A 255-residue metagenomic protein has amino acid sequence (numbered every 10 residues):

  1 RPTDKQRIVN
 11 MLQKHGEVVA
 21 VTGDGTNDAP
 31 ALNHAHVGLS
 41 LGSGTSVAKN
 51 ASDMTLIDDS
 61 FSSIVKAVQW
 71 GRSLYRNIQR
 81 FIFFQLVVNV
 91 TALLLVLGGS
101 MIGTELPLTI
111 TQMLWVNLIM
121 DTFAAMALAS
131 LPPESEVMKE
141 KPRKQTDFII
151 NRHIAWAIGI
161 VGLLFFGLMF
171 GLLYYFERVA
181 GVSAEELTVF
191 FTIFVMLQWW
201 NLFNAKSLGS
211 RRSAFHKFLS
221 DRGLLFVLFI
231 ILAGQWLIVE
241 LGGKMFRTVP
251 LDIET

Functional and structural regions predicted by a protein language model:
P2-A20, A35, G42-S210: Membrane-embedded transport module
N27: Conserved Rossmann-like nucleotide-cofactor binding loop
L32: Basic, alpha-helical nucleic-acid-binding regions used in initiation and control of genome expression
I149-I150, I154, G209-I230: C-terminal membrane-solvent junction of multi-pass transporters and transport-like membrane proteins
F165-Y174, F229-M245: Hydrophobic alpha-helical transmembrane segments in multi-pass integral membrane proteins
V179-V182, E240-T255: Extracellular/periplasmic helix-loop-helix junctions in multi-pass membrane proteins
M196, N201, G223-I238: Hydrophobic alpha-helical membrane segments
